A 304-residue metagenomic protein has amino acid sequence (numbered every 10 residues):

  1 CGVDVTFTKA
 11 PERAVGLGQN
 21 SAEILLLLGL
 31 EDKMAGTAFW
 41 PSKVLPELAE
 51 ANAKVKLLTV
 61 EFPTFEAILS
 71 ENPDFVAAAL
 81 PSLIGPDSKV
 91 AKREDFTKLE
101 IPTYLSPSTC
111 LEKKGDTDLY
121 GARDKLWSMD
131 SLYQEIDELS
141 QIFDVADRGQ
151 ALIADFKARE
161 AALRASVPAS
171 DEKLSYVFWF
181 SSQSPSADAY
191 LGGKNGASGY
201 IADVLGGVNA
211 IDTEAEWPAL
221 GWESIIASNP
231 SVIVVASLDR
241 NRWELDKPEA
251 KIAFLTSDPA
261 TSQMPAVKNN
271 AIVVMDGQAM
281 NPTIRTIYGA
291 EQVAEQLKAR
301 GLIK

Functional and structural regions predicted by a protein language model:
C1-E23, K125, E138-W179, K298-K304: Bacterial Sec-exported substrate-binding components of ABC uptake systems
G2, V55-E66, E214-W222: Short helix-initiation/N-cap motifs at beta->coil->alpha
G16-P86: A short, structured surface patch at a secondary-structure boundary
N20-E23, W40-K43, P63, F75-V76 (+7 more regions): Solvent-exposed loop/turn segments at secondary-structure junctions within structured extracellular/periplasmic domains
S42-V44, K54, Y190-W217: Alpha-helical, coiled-coil/dimerization segments enriched in small aliphatic residues
F65-P73, A91, L220-N229: Short helices/loops that flank or line small-molecule/ion binding pockets
K92-E138: Flexible loop/hinge segments that line or gate small-molecule binding clefts
R123-E135, V234-K304: Structured C-terminal subdomain patch of bacterial secreted/periplasmic proteins
